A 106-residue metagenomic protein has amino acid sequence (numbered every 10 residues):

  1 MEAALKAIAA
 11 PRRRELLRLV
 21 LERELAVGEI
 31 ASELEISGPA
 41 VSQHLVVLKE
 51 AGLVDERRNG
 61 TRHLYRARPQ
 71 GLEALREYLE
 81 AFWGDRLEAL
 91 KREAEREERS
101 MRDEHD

Functional and structural regions predicted by a protein language model:
M1-L5: Short, Lys/Arg-enriched N-terminal segment that forms or immediately precedes the first helix of a structured domain
A7-R12, P69: Short helix-coil-helix linker/hinge
A10, E56-R58: Conserved strand-loop elements at the edges of beta-sheets that form or border functional pockets
R12, L45, H63: DNA major-groove recognition helix of helix-turn-helix
R14-L16: Pre-recognition alpha-helix immediately N-terminal to the DNA-recognition helix within helix-turn-helix or winged-helix
R18-E33, G38, V47-E50, D55 (+1 more regions): C-terminal regulatory/oligomerization modules of transcriptional regulators
R58-L64: Short, Lys/Arg-rich nucleic-acid/phosphate-binding segment
